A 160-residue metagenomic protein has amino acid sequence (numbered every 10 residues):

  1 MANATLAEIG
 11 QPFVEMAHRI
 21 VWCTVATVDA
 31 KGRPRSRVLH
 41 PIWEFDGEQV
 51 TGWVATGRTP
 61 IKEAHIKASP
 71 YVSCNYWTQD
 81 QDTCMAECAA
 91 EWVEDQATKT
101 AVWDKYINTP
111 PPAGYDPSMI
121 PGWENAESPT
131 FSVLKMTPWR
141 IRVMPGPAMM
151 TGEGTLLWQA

Functional and structural regions predicted by a protein language model:
M1-C23: Extreme N-terminal tail/first-helix region
A2-A4, T83-A160: Charged, gly/pro-rich active-site loop segments
E15-A30, V72-Y76: A short, Trp-centered hydrophobic/proline-enriched beta-strand micro-motif
A17-H18, K67-A68, I107: Alpha-helix boundary recognition
V21, R37, P70, P129: Short beta-strand or tight-loop elements that sit immediately N-terminal to catalytic metal-binding acidic residues
T24, T51-W53, R142: General beta-strand recognition
I42-Q81: A short mixed-secondary-structure module that forms the rim of ligand-binding clefts
